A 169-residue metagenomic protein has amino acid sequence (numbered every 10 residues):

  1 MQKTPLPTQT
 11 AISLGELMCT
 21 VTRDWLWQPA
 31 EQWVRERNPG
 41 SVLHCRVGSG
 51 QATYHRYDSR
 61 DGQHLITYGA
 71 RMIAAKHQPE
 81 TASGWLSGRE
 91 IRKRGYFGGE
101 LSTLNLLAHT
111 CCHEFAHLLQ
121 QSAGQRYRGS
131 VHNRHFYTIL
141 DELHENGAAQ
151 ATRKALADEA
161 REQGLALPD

Functional and structural regions predicted by a protein language model:
Q2-L106, S122-D169: Metalloprotease/metallohydrolase-associated module, dominated by Zn2+-dependent proteases
H109-S122: Active-site recognition of the HExxH zinc-binding catalytic motif
